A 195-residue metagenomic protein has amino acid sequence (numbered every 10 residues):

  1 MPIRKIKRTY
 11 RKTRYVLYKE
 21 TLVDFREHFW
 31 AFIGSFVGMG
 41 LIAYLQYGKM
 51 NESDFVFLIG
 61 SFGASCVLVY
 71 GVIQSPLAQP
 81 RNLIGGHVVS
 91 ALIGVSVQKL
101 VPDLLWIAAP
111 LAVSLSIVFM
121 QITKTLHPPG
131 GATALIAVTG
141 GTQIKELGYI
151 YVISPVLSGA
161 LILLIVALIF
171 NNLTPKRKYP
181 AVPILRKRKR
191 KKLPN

Functional and structural regions predicted by a protein language model:
M1-L92, V101-P110, E146-L157, L161-N195: Alpha-helical transmembrane segments and their membrane-interface boundaries that form or gate the permeation pathway
V56-V72, V113-E146: Pore- and pathway-forming membrane helices of multi-pass small-molecule/ion transporters and channels
I93-L100, V138-G140: Membrane-interfacial alpha-helical segments at the cytosolic side of multi-pass membrane proteins
V97-V101, F119-I122: Hydrophobic alpha-helical bundle architecture
